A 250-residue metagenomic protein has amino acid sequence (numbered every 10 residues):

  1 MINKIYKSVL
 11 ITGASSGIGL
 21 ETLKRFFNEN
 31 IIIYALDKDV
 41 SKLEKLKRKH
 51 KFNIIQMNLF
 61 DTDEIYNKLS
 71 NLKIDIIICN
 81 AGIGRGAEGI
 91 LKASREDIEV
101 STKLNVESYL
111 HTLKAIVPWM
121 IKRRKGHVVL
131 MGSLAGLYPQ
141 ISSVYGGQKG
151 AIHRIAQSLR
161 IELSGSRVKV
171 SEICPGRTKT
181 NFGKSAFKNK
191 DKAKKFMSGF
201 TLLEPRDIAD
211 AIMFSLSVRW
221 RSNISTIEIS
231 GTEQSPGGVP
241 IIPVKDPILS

Functional and structural regions predicted by a protein language model:
S15-S16: Conserved glycine-rich cofactor-binding loop
L91-L110, K125, V129, I152: Catalytic Tyr-X3-Lys loop
A93, P139-G147, S158: Active-site loop-to-helix junction immediately N-terminal to the catalytic Tyr of the SDR YXXXK motif in Rossmann-fold
L104-K122, I161: Amphipathic alpha-helical dimer-interface segment in Rossmann-like NAD(P)H-dependent oxidoreductases
L113, Q148-K149: Active-site helix of classical SDR
S133: Residue(s) in the substrate-gating loop at a strand-loop-helix junction that position the organic substrate next
S158-V168: Active-site-adjacent segment of SDR/Rossmann-fold oxidoreductases
E172-I173, K192-G238, I242: C-terminal helical subdomain
